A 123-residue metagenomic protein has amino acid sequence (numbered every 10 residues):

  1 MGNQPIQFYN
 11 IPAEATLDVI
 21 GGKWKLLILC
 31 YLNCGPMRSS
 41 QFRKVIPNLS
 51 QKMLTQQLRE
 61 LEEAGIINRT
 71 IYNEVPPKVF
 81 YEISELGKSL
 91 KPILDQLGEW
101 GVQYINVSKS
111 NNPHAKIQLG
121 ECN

Functional and structural regions predicted by a protein language model:
M1-F8, C34-M37, E63, N68 (+1 more regions): C-terminal regulatory/oligomerization modules of transcriptional regulators
Q7-M53, F80, N111: N-terminal helix-turn-helix DNA-binding core of bacterial DNA-binding proteins
N10, V45, E74-V75, L90: Selective for proline/serine-rich intrinsically disordered segments in cytosolic/nuclear regulatory regions
Q57: Residues within the DNA-recognition helix of helix-turn-helix
E62-E82: Beta-hairpin "wing" of winged helix-turn-helix
